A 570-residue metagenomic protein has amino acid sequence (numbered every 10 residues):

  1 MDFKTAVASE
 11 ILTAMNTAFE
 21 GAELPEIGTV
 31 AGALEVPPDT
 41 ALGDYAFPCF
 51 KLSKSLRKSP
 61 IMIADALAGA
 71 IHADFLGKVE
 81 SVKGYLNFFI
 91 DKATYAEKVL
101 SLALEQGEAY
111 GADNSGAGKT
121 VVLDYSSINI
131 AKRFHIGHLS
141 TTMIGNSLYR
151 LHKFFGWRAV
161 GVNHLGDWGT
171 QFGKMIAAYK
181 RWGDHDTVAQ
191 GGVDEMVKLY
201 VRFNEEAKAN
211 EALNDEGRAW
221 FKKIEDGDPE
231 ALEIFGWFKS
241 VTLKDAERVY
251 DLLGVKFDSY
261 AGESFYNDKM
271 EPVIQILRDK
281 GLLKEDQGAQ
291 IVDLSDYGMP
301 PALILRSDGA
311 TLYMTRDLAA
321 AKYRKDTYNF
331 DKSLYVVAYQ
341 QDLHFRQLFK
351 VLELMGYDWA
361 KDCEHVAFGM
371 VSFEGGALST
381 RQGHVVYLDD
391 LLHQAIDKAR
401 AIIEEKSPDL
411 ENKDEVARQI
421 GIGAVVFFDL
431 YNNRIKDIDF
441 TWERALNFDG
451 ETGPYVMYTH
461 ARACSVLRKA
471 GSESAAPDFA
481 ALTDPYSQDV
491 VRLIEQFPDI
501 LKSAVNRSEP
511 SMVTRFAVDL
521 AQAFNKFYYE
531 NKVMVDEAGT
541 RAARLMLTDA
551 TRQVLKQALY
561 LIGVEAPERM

Functional and structural regions predicted by a protein language model:
M1-E97, L104-E108, A112-M570: Non-catalytic interaction-recognition regions
